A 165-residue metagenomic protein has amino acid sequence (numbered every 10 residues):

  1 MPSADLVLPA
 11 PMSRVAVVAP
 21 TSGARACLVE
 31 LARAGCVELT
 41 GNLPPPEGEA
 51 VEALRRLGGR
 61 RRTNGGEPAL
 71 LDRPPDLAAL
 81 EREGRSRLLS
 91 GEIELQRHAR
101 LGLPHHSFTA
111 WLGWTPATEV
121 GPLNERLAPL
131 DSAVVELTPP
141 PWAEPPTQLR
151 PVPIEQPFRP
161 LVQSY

Functional and structural regions predicted by a protein language model:
M1-Y165: Long, charged N-terminal accessory/stalk domains
